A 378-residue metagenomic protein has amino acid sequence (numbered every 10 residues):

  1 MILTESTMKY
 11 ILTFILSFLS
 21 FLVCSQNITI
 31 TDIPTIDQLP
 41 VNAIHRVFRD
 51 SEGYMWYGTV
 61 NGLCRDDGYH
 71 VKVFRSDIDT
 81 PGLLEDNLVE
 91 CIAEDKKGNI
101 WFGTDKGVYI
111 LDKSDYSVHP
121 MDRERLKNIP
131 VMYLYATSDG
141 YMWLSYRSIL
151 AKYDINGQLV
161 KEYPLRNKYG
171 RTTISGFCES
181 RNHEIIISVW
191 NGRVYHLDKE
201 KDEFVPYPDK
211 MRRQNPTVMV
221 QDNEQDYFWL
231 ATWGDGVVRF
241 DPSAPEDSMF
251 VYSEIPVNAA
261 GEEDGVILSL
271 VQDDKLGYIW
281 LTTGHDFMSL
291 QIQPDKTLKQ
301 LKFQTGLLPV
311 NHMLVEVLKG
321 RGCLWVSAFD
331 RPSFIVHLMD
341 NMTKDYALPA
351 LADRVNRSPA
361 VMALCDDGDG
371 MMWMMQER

Functional and structural regions predicted by a protein language model:
M1-R378: Carboxylate-rich, polar loop motifs that coordinate divalent cations or form catalytic acidic clusters
